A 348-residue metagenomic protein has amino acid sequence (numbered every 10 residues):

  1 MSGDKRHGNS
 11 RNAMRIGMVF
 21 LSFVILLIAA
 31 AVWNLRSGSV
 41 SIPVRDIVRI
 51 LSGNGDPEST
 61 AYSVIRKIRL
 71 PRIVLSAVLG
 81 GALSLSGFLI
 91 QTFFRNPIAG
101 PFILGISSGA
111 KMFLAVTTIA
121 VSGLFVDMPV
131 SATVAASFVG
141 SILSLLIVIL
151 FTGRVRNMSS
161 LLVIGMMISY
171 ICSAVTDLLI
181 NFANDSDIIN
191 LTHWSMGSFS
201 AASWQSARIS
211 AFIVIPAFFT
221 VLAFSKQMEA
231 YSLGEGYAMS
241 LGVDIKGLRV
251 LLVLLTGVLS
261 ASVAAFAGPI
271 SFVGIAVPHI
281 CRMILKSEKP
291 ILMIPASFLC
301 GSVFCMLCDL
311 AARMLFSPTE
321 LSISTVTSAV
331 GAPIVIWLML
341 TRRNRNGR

Functional and structural regions predicted by a protein language model:
M1-R348: Alpha-helical transmembrane segments in inner-membrane proteins
